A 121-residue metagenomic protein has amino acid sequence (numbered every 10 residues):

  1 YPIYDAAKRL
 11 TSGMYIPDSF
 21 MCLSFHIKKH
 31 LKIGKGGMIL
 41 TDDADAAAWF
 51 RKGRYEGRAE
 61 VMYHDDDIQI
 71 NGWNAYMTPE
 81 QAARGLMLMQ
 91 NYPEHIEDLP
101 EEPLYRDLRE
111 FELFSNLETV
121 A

Functional and structural regions predicted by a protein language model:
Y1: Hydrophobic "anchor" residues on beta-strands that sit immediately upstream of conserved functional sites
R9-A121: Active-site region of PLP-dependent enzymes
